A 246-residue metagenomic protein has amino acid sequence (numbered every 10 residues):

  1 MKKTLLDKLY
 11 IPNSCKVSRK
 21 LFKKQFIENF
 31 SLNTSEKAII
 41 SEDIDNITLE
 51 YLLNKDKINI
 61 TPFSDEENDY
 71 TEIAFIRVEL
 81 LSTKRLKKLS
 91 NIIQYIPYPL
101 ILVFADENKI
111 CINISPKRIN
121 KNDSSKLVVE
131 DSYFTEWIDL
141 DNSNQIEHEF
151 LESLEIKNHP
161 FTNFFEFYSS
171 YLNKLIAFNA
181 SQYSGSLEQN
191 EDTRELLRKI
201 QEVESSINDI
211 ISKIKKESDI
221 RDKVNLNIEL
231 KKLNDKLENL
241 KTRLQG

Functional and structural regions predicted by a protein language model:
M1-N120: N-terminal, leucine/charged-rich tether regions that mediate assembly and partner docking in large macromolecular
K3-K8, E67, L80, Q145-S153 (+5 more regions): A generic structural signal for ordered alpha-helices
D7, D43-D45, D56, D65 (+9 more regions): Acidic-enriched, low-complexity/disordered segments with a strong bias for Aspartate over Glutamate
V17, V78, V103, V128-V129 (+2 more regions): Extended aliphatic helical segments
K88-I93, P97-G185: Extended assembly-interface/linker segments at domain junctions
A180, S184-E188, D192-G246: Alpha-helical oligomerization segments
